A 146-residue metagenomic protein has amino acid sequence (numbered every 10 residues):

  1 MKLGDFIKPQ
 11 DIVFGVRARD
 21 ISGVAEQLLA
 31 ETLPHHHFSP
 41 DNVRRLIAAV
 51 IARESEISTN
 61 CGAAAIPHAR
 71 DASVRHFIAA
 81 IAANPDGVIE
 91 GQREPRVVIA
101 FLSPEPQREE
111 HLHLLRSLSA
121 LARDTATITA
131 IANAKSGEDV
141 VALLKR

Functional and structural regions predicted by a protein language model:
M1-R146: Cytosolic covalent-transfer regions centered on His/Cys nucleophiles that carry phosphoryl or persulfide groups
